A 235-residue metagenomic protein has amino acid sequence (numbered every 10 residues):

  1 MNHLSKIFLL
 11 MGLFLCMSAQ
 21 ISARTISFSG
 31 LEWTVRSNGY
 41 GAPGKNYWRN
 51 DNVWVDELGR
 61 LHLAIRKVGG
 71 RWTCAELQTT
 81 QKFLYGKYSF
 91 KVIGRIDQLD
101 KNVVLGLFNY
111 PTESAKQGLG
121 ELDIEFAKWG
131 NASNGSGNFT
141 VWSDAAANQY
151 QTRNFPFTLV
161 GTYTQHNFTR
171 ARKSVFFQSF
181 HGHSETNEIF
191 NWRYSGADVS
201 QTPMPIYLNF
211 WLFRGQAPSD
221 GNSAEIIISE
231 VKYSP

Functional and structural regions predicted by a protein language model:
M1, A19-R24: Bacterial Sec-dependent N-terminal signal peptides
M1-F8: Bacterial N-terminal signal peptides that target proteins for export
L9-C16: Bacterial N-terminal signal peptides
S22-L105, N109-A115, G120-A132, F139-D144 (+4 more regions): Low-complexity, Ser/Thr/Pro/Gly-rich disordered linker/stalk regions
D56, F83, T158-G161, R170 (+1 more regions): Surface-exposed coil/turn segments at beta-strand junctions on protein surfaces, enriched
F90, T162-R170, V175-S179: Short tryptophan-centered beta-strand motifs in secreted/extracellular beta-sheet-rich domains of glycan-recognition
W142-Y163: Short, aromatic/His-centered strand-loop micro-motif at the edge of beta-sheets
Q201-Y207: Non-heme Fe(II)/2-oxoglutarate
